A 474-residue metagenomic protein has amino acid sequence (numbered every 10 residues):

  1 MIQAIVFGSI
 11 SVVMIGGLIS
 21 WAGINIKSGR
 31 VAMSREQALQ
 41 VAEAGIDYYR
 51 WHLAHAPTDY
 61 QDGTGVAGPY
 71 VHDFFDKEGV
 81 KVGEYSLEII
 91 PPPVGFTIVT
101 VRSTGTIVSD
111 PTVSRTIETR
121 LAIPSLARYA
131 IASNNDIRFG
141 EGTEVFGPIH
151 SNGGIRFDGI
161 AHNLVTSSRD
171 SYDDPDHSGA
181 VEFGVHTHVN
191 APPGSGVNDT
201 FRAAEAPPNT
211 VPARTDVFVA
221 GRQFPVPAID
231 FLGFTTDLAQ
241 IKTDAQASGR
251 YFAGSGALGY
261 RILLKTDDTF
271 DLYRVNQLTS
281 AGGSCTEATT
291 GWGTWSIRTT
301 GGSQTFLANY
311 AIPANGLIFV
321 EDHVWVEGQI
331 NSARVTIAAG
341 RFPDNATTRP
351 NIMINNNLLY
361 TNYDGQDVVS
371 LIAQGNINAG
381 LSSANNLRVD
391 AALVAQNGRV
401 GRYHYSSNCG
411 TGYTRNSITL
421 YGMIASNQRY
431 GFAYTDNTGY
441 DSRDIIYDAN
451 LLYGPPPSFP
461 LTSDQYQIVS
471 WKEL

Functional and structural regions predicted by a protein language model:
M1-G153, A161-L164, K472-L474: Beta-strand/loop motifs with alternating small/hydrophobic and polar/acidic residues, enriched in the first structured
G79-V82, F96, R128, A132-A346 (+4 more regions): C-terminal globular interaction/adhesion domains in large, modular proteins
